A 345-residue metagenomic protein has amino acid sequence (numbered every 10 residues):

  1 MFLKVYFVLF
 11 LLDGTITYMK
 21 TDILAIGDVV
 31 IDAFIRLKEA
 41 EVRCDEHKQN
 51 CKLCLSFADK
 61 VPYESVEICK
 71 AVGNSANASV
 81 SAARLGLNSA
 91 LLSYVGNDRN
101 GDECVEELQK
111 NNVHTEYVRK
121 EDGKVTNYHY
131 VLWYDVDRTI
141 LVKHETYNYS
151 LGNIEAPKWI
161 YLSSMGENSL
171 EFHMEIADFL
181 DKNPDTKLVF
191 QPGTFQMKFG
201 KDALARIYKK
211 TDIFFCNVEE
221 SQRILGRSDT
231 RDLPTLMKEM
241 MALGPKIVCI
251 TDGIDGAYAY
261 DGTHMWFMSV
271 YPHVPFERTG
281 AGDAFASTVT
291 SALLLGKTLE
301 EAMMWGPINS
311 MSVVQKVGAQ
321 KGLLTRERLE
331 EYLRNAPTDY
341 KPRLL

Functional and structural regions predicted by a protein language model:
F7, L11, Y18-A90, D102-E103: Glycine-rich phosphate/adenosyl-contacting loop at the front of the ribokinase-like
M19-L24, R231-L345: Conserved phosphate-binding/catalytic region of the ribokinase-like
D28-V29, M165, A284: Active-site metal-binding loops of divalent metal-dependent hydrolases
L55-V66, N112, H264-H273: Glycine/charged-rich beta-loop-alpha catalytic/anionic-binding loops adjacent to active sites
N88-E116: A glycine-rich beta-to-alpha transition motif near the start of alpha/beta enzyme domains, typified by
S93-N97, E116-V125, C249-D252: Beta-strand->loop->alpha-helix junctions that form or flank phosphate-binding loops in nucleotide-handling enzymes
E116-K120, Y128-E171: Conserved phosphate-binding/catalytic loop of the ribokinase/pfkB sugar-kinase fold
A177, D181-K187, F195-F267: Conserved phosphate/ATP/ADP-binding segment of small-molecule kinases
